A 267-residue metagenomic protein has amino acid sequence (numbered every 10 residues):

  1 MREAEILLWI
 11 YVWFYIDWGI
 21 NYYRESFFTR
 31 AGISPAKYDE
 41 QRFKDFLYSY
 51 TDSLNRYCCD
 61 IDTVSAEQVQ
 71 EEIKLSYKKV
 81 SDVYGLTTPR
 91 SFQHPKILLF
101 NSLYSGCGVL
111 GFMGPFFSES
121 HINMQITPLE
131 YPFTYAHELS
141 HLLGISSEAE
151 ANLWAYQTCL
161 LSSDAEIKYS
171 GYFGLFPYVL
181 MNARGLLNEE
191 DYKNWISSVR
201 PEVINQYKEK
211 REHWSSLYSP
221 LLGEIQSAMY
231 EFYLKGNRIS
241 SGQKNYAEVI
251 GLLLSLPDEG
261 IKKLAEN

Functional and structural regions predicted by a protein language model:
M1-F28: Transmembrane alpha-helices and immediately adjacent membrane-cytoplasm interface residues in multi-pass integral
I20-K44: Alpha-helical transmembrane signal-anchor/signal-peptide segments
K37, D62-A66, H121-Q125, E138-L143 (+1 more regions): Second-shell loop/turn segments in exported
E40-T63: Short extracytoplasmic
C58-S118, M124, P128: Auxiliary, metal-adjacent structural segments of Zn-dependent hydrolase domains
F133-N152, Y156-Q157: Active-site recognition of the HExxH zinc-binding catalytic motif
Y156-N188: Short helix/loop segments within enzyme catalytic domains that coordinate or immediately flank catalytic cofactors
V203-N267: Pan-zinc metallopeptidase signature
